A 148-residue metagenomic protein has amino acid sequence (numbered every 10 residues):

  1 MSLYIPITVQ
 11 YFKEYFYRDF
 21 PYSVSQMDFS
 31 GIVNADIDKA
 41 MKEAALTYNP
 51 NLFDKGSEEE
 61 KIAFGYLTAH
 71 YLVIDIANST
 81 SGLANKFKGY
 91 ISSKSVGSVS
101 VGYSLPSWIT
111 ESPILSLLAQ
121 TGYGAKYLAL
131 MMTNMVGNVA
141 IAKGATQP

Functional and structural regions predicted by a protein language model:
M1-A63, L117-P148: Conserved short "hinge" loops at termini or chain/domain junctions
L46, I62-A77: Short, hydrophobic/amphipathic alpha-helical patches that form generic packing surfaces within helical domains
E58, L67, A84, I91 (+5 more regions): Compositionally biased, intrinsically disordered low-complexity regions
V73, S93-L105, S116-N134: Hydrophobic transmembrane alpha-helix bundles
D75-E111: Amphipathic protein-protein interaction modules
